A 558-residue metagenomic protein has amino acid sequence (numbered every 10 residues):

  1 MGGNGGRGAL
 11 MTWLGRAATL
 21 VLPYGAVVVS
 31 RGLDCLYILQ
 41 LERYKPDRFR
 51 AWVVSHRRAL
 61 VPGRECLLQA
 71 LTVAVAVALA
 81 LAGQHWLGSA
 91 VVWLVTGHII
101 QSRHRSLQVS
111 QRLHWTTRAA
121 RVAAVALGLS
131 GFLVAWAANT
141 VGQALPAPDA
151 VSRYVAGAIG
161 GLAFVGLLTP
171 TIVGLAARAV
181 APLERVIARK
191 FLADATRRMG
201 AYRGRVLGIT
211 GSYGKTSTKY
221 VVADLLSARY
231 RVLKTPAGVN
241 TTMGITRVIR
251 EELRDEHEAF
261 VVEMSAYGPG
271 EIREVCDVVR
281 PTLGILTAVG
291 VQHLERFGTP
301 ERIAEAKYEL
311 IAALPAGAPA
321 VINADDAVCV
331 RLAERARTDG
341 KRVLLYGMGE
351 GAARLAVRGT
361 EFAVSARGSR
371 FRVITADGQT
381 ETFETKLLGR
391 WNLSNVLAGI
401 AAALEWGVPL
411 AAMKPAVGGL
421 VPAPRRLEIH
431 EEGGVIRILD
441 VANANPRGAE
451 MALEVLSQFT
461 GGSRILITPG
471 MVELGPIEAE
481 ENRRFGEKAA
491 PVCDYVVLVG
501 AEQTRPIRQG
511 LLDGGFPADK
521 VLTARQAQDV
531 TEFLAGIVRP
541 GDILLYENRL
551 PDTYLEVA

Functional and structural regions predicted by a protein language model:
M1-A181, G378, A401-A558: ATP-dependent carboxylate-amine ligase
A176-V206: N-terminal signal-anchor transmembrane helix
D194-N240: Walker A (P-loop) phosphate-binding motif
T210, E263, T287-A288, N323 (+2 more regions): Short beta-strand segments
T241-T242, T246, G268-E274: Membrane-embedded segments
E258-I272, R437-N443: Switch II (G3) loop of P-loop NTPases
R273-G290: Inter-motif core of Ras-like GTPase G domains
L286-I436, G461-G462, E487-Y495, T504-L522: Acidic, Mg2+-coordinating active-site environments of NTP-dependent enzymes
